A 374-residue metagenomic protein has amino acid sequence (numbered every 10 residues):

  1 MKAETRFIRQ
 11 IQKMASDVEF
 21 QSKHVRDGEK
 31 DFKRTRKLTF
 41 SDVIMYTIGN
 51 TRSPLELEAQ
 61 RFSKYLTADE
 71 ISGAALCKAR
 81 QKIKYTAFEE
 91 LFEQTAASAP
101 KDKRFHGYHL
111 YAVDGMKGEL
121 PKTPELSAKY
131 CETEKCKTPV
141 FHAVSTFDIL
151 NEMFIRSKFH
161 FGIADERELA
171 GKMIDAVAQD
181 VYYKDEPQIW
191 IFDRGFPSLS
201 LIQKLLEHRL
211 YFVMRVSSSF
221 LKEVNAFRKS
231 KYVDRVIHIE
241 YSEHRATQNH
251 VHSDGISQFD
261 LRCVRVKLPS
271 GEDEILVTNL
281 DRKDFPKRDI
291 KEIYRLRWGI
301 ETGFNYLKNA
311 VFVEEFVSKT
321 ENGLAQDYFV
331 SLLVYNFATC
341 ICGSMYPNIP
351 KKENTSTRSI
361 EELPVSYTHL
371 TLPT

Functional and structural regions predicted by a protein language model:
M1-F285: Conserved, well-structured functional cores that handle cations and Mg-NTP chemistry
G49, A176, N336-C340, T371: Active-site catalytic microenvironments for nucleophilic, acid-base chemistry
E58-T67, F159-G162, S344-L363: Short alpha-helical "patches" and their helix-cap loops
K283, K287, L296-I300, N322 (+2 more regions): Hydrophobic alpha-helical segments and helix-packing faces
I290-S318: Short amphipathic alpha-helical "interface-anchor" segments enriched in bulky aromatics
K308-N309, V313-E321, C342-N354: Short acidic alpha-helical/loop segments enriched in Asp/Glu that coordinate divalent cations
G323-T339, I349-P364: Small-residue-rich helix-loop
T368-T374: Conserved small/polar residues in nucleotide/adenosyl-binding loops
